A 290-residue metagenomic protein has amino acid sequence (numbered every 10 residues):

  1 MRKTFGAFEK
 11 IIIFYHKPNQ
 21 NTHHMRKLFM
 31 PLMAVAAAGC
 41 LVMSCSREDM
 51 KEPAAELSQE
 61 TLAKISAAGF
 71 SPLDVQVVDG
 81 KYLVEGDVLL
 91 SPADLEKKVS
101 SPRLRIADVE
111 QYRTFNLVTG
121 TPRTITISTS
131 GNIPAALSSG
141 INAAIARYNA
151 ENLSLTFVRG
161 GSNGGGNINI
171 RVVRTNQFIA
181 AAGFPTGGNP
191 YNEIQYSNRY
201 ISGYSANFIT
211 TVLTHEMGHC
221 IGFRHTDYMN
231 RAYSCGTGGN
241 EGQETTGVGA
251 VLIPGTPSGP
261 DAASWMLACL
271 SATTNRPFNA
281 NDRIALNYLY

Functional and structural regions predicted by a protein language model:
R2-L73: Bacterial Sec-dependent N-terminal signal peptides
E48-A136, T246-S258: Disordered inhibitory propeptide/activation segment of secreted metzincin zinc metalloprotease zymogens, centered on
T124-T129, V158-F178, C235-T237: Acidic helix-start/capping segments at beta-turn-to-alpha-helix junctions
I133-V158: A short alpha-helix/helix-coil micro-patch that ends at or immediately precedes a cysteine
L137, G165-E193, Y204: Catalytic zinc-binding patch centered on the HExxH motif and its immediate surroundings that defines zinc-dependent
A150-G165, H225-A232: Surface-exposed patches in mature extracellular/periplasmic domains of secreted proteins
Y196-L213: Short pre-active-site segment immediately N-terminal to the catalytic Zn-binding motif
N207, T214-R276: The catalytic-center signature of Zn2+-dependent metalloproteases
